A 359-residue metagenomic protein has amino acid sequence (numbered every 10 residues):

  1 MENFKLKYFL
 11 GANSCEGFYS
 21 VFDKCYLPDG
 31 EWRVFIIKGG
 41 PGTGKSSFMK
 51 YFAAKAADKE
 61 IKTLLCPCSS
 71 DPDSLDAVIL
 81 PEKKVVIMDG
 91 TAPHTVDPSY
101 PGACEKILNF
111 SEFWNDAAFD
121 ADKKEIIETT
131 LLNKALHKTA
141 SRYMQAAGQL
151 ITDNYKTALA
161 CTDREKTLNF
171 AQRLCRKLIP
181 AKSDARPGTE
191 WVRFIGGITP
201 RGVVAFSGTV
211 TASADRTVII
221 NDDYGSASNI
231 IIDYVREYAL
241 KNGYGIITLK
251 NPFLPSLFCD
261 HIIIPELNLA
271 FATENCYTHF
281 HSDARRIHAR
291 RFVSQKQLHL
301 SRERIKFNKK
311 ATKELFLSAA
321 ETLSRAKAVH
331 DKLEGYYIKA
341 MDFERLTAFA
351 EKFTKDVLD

Functional and structural regions predicted by a protein language model:
M1, F48, Q149: A detector of single, family-specific signature residues that are central to catalytic or substrate-handling motifs
M1-Y26, E165, N169-T209: N-terminal pre-Walker A segment at the start of P-loop NTPase domains
E2-Y19, A54-A118, K124-E125, R236-L317: Conserved nucleotide-sensing/catalytic segment adjacent to the nucleotide-binding pocket in NTP-handling enzymes
V21-W32, G40: Charged, compositionally biased non-catalytic regions
V34-A53, P200-A239: Glycine-rich phosphate-binding P-loop
I37-K38, F48-M49, A56, L64-P67 (+6 more regions): A cross-family "folded-core" feature that marks the main globular domain of proteins
E125-K177, F307, A311-F353: An accessory alpha-helical subdomain
